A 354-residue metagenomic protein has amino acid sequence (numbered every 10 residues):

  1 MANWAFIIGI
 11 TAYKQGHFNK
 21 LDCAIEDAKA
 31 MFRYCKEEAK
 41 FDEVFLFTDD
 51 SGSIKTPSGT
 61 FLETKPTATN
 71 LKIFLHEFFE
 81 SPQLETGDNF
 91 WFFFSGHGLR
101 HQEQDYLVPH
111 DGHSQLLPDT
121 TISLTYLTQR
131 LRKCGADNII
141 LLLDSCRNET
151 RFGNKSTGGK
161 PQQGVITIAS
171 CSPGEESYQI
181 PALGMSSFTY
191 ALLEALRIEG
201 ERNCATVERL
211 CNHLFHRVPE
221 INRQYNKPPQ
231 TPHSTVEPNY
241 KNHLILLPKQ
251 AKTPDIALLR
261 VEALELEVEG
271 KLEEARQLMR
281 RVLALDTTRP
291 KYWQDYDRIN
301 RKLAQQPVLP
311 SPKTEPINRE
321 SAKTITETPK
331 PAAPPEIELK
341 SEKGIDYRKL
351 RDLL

Functional and structural regions predicted by a protein language model:
M1-L354: Cysteine endopeptidase catalytic domains of the caspase/legumain-like
